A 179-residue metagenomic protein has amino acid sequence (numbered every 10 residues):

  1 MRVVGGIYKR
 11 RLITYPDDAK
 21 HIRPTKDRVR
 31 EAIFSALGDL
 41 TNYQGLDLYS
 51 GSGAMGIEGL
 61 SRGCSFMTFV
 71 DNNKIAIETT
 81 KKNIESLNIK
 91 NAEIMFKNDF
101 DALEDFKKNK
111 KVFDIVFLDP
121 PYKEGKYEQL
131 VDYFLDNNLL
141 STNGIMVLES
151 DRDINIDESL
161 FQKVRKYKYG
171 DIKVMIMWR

Functional and structural regions predicted by a protein language model:
M1-R179: Class I S-adenosyl-L-methionine-dependent methyltransferase catalytic core
